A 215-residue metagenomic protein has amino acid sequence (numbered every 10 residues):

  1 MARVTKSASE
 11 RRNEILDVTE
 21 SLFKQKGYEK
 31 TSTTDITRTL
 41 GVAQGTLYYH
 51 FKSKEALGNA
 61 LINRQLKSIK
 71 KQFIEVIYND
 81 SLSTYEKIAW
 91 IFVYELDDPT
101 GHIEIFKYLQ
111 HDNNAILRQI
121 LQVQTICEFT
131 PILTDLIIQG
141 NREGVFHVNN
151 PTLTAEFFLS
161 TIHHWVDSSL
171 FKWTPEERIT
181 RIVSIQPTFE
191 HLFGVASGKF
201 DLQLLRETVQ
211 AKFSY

Functional and structural regions predicted by a protein language model:
A2, P131, D135-R142, P175-Y215: C-terminal peripheral helix-coil segments that are non-catalytic and often amphipathic
E14, L22-A56, A60-R64: Helix-turn-helix
G58, I62, L66, R118-T130 (+1 more regions): Amphipathic, non-transmembrane alpha-helical scaffold segments
A60, K71-G101, A155-F158: Hydrophobic alpha-helical connector segments
Q65, I69, I91, E95 (+3 more regions): Hydrophobic/aromatic residues within well-ordered alpha-helical segments
A89, T134, P151-L159, L202 (+1 more regions): Short, well-structured alpha-helical segments
T100-I138, R142-F146, T152-L153: Short secondary-structure transition hinges
